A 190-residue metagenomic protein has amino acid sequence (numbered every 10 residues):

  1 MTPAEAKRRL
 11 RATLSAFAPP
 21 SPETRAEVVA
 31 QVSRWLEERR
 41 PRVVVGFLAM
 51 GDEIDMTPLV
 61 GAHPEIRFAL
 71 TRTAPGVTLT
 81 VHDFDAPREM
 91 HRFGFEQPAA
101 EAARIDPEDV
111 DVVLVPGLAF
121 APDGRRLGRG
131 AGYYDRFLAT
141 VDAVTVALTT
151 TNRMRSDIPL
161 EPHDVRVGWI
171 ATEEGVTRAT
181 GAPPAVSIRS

Functional and structural regions predicted by a protein language model:
M1-E108: N-terminal active-site beta-alpha-beta segment that forms phosphate/nucleotide-binding and substrate-recognition loops
L79-S190: Conserved phosphate- and dinucleotide-binding cores of soluble alpha/beta proteins, encompassing both enzyme active
